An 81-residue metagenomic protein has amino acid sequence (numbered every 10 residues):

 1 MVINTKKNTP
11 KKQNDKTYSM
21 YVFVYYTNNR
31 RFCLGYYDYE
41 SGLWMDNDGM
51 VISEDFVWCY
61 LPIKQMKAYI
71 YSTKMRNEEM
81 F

Functional and structural regions predicted by a protein language model:
M1-T17: Surface-exposed ligand/attachment interfaces on beta-rich extracellular proteins
N4-T5, S53-E54, Q65, S72: Intrinsic disorder/low-complexity segments, especially N-terminal tails and targeting/processing regions
K6-K7, Y26-N28, K74: N-terminal regions of proteins, emphasizing targeting and processing segments when present
N8, N14, R31-F32, M66 (+1 more regions): Positively charged, low-complexity intrinsically disordered regions
D15-N28: Short hydrophobic/aromatic-rich beta-strand motifs
Y25-C59, I70: Acidic, low-complexity, intrinsically disordered interaction modules
P62-F81: Mixed-charge, Lys/Arg-enriched low-complexity segments
